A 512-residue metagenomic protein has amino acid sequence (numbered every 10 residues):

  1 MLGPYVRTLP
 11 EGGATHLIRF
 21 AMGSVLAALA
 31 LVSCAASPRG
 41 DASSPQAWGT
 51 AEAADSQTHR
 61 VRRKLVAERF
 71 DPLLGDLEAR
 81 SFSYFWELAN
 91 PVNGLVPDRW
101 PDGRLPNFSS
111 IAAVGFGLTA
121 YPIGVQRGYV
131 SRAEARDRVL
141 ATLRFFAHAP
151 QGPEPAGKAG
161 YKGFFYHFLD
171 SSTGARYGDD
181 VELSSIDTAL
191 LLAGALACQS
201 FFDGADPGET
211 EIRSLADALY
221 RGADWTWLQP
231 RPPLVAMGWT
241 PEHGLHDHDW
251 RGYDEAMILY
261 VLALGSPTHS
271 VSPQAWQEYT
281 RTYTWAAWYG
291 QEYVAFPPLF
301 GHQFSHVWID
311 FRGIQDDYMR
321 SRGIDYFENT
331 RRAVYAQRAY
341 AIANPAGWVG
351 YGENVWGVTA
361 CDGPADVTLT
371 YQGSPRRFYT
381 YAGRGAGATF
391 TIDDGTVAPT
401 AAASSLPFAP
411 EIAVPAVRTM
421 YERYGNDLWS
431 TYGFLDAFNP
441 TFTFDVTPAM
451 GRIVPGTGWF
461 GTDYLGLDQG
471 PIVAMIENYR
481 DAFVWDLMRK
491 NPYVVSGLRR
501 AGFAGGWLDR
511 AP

Functional and structural regions predicted by a protein language model:
M1-I18: N-terminal secretory signal peptides that target proteins for export/translocation
E11, D41, E52-D55: Intrinsically disordered, low-complexity polyampholyte segments enriched for Lys and acidic residues
H16-V32: Sec-dependent bacterial lipoprotein signal peptides
C34-A36: N-terminal Sec signal peptide cleavage junction
R39-S43, W48: Long, low-complexity intrinsically disordered segments that are proline/alanine-rich with interleaved serine/threonine
W48-G49, D55-P512: Ser/Thr/Asn(+Pro)-rich, low-complexity disordered segments
